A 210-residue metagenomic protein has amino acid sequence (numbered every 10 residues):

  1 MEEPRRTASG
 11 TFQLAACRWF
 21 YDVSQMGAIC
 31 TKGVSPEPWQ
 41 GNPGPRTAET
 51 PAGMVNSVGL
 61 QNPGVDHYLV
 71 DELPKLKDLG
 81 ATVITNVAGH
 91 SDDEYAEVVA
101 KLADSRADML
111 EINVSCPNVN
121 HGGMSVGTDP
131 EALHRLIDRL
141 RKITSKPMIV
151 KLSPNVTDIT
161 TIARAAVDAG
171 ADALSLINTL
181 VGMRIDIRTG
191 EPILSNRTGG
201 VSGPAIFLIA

Functional and structural regions predicted by a protein language model:
M1-V83, A88-D93: N-terminal capping/small domains of soluble enzymes
R6, C30, I84, E111 (+2 more regions): Structural detector of well-ordered beta-strand residues that form the stable sheet scaffold of enzyme domains
G10-F12, V34, A88-H90, S115-P117 (+2 more regions): Active-site beta-loop-alpha junctions enriched in small/polar residues
L14-Y21, Y95-D104, V156-A169: Catalytic cores of alpha/beta
G27-N42, A107-C116, D172-L180: Non-cysteine beta-strand/loop elements that form the S-adenosyl-L-methionine
M54-V55, P117-E131, I162, A169-A210: Glycine/Thr-rich beta-alpha phosphate-binding loop at enzyme active sites
V55, G59-G80, G127-V150, I193-A210: Alpha-helix-loop-beta-strand connector modules within alpha/beta enzyme cores
A100-T144, L152-S153, A169: Metal-dependent enolase-superfamily TIM-barrel catalytic cores that perform enediolate-based chemistry
